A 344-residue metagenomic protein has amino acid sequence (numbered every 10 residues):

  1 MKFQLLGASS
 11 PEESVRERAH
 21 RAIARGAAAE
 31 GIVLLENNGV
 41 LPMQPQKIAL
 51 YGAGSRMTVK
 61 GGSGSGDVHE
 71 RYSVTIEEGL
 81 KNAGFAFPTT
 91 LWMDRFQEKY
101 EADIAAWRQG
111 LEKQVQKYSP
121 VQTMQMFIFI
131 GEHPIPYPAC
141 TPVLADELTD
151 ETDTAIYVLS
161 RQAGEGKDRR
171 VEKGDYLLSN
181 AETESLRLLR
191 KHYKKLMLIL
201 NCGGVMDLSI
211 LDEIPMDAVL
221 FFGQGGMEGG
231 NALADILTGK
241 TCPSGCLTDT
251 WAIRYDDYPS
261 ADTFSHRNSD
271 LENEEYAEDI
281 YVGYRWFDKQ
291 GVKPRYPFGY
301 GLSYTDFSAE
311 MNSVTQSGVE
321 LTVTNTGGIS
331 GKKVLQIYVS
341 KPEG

Functional and structural regions predicted by a protein language model:
M1-G344: C-terminal non-catalytic regions of proteins with extracellular/luminal or membrane-system context
